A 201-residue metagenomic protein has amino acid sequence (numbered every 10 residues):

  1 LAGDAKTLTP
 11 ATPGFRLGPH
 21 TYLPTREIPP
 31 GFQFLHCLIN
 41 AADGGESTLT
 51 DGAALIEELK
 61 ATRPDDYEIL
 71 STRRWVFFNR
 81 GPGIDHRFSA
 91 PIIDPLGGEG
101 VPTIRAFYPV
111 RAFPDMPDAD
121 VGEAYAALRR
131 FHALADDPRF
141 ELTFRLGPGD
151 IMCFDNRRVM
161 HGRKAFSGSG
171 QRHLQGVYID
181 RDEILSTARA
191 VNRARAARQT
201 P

Functional and structural regions predicted by a protein language model:
L1-C153, R157-P201: Active-site environment of non-heme Fe oxygenases that use a 2-His-1-carboxylate facial triad
